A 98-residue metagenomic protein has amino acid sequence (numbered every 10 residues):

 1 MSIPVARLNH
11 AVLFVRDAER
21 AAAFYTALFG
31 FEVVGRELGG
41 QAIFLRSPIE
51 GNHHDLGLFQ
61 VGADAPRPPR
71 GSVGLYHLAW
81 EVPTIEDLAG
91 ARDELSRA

Functional and structural regions predicted by a protein language model:
M1, V61-P69: Short beta-strand/turn micro-motifs at beta-sheet edges
S2, L13-Q60: Core segments of cupin and vicinal oxygen chelate
I3-A6, V73: Structured loop/turn residues at beta-strand edges in well-structured enzyme cores
L8, L56, L75: Short, structured motif recognition centered on aromatic/hydrophobic residues
H10-V12, F44, H77-A79: Short aromatic/hydrophobic contact patches that present stacked aromatics for nucleic-acid/ligand binding
V15-R20, V73, L78-A98: Vicinal oxygen chelate
H53, R70-L75: Short connector loops at helix/strand junctions that flank enzyme active sites, especially segments positioning acidic
